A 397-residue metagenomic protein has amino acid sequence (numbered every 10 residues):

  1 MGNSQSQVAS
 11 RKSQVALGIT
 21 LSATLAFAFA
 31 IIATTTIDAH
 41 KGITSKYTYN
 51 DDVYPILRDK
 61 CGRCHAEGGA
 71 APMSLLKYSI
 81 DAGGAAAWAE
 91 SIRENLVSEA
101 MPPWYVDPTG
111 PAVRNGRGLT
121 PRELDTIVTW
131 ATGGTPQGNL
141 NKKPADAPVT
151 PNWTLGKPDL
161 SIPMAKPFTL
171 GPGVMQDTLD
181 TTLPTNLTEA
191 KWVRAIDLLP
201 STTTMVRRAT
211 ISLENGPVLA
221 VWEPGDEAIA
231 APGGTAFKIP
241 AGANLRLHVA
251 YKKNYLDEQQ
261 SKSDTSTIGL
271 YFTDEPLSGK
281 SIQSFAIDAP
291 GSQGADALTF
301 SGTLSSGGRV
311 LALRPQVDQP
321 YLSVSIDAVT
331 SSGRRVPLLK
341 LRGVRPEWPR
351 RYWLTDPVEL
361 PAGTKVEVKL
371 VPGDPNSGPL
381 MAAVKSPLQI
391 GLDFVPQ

Functional and structural regions predicted by a protein language model:
M1-G18: Short, basic, low-complexity termini and linkers enriched in Ser/Thr/Gly/Pro that act as targeting/leader peptides
G18-I32: Bacterial N-terminal signal peptides
T34-K191, L199-T202, G242-K253, T265: Aromatic- and Gly/Pro-enriched helix-to-coil junctions and flexible linker segments
K143-T204, D257-P320, N376-Q397: Solvent-exposed, flexible loop/coil segments flanking beta-strands in beta-rich domains
V193-R194, A236-L256, V358-D374: Noncatalytic modules at the cell exterior or secretory-pathway interfaces, chiefly beta-strand-rich lectin/adhesion
L198, T202-G216, P315-V317, Y321-S332: Extended low-complexity, serine/threonine- and proline-enriched intrinsically disordered segments
V221-A241, R345-A362: Beta-sandwich interaction modules
A312-K385: Extended, compositionally biased non-globular segments
